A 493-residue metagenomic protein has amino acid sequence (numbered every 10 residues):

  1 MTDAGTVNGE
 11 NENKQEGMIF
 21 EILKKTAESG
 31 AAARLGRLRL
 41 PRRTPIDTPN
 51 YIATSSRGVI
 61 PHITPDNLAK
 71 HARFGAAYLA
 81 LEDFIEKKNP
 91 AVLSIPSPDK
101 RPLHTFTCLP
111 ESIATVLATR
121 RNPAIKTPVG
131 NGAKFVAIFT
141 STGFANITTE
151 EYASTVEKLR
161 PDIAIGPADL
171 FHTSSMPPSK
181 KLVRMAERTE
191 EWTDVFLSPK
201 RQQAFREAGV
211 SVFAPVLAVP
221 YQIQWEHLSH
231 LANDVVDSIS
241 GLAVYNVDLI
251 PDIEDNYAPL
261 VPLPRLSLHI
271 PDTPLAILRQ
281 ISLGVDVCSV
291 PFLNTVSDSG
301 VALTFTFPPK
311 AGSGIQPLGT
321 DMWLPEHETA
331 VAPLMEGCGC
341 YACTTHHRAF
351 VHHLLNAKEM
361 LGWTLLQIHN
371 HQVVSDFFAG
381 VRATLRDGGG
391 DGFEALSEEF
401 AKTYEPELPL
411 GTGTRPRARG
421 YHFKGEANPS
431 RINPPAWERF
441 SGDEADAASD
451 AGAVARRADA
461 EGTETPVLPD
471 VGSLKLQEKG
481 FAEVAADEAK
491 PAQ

Functional and structural regions predicted by a protein language model:
T2-F205, T320, P325, F481 (+1 more regions): Non-catalytic, usually N-terminal nucleic-acid engagement modules in DNA/RNA processing proteins
T2-G5, E187-E190, D194-L334: Glycine-rich phosphate/ribose-binding loops and adjacent secondary-structure elements that form binding surfaces
T2-R37, I52-A53, K158, A168-S175 (+1 more regions): C-terminal extensions of enzymes
T44, V156, A214, Q280 (+2 more regions): Conserved, mostly hydrophobic/aromatic
A69, E157, A232, I281-S282 (+1 more regions): Alpha-helix boundary recognition
G75, D162, D237-S240, D286 (+1 more regions): Short acidic/polar active-site loop segments enriched in Thr and Asp
I138-F139, L334-E336: Short glycine-enriched loop/turn motifs at secondary-structure junctions
S154, L278, Y341: Surface-exposed charge patches
